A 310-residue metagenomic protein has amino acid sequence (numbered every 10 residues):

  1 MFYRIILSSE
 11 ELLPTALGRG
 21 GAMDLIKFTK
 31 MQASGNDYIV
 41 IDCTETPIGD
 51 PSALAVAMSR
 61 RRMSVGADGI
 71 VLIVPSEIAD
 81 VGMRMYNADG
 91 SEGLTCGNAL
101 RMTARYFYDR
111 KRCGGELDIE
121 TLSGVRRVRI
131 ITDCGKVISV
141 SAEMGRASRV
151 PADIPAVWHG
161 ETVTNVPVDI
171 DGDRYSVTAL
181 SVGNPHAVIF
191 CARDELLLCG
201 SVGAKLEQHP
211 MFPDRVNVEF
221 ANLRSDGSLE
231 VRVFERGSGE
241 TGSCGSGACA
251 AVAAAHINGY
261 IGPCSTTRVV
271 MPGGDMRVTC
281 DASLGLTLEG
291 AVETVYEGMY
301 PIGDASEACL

Functional and structural regions predicted by a protein language model:
Y3-A22: Short, Lys/Arg-enriched N-terminal segments with co-localized hydrophobic residues within the first ~10-30 amino acids
R19-K136, A187-L310: A glycine-rich beta-to-alpha transition motif near the start of alpha/beta enzyme domains, typified by
S139-A147: Membrane helix-loop-helix hairpins that form the core translocation module of multi-pass transporters
R146-S148, V182-H186, V292: Glycine-rich beta-alpha junction loops
S148-S176: Active-site glycine-rich loop that binds ribose-phosphate moieties when present
V177, P185-V188: Selected transmembrane alpha-helices and immediately adjacent juxtamembrane segments of polytopic inner-membrane
L180-V182, A204: Membrane-interfacial helix-loop segments of redox and metal-homeostasis proteins, especially TM-loop-TM junctions
